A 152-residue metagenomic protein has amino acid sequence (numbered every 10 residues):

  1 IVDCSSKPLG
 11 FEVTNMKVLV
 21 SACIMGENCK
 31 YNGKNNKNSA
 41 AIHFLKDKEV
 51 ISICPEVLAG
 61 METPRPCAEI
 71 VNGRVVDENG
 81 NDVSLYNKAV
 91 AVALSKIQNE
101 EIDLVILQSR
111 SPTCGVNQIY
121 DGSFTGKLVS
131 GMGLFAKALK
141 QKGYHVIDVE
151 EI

Functional and structural regions predicted by a protein language model:
N15-V18: Extreme N-terminal starter segment of soluble prokaryotic enzymes
C23, Q108-S111, E151: Short, well-ordered beta-to-alpha junction loops that form the rim of enzyme active sites and present histidine/acidic
G26-G33: Short N-terminal binding/cap micro-motifs at the start of the first secondary-structure element
N36-V76: Short, surface-exposed acidic-centric catalytic microdomains
K37-I51, A89-L104: Short amphipathic alpha-helices and their capping/turn segments at secondary-structure boundaries
L58, A68-I70, R74-I97, K127-I152: Divalent-metal-activated hydrolytic enzyme cores
A93-S123: N-terminal glycine-rich phosphate/adenylate-binding segment common to multiple enzyme folds
